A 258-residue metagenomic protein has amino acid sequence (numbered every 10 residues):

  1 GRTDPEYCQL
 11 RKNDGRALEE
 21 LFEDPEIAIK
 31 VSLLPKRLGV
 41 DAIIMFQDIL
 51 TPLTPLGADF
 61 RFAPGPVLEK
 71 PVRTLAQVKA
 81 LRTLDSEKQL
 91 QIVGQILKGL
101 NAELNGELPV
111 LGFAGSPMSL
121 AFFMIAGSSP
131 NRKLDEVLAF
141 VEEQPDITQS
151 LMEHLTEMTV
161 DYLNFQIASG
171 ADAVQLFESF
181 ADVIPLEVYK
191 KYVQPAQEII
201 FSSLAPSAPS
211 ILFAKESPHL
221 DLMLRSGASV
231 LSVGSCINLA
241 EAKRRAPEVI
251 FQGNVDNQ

Functional and structural regions predicted by a protein language model:
G1, D41-M45, V110-A114, V174-L176 (+3 more regions): Hydrophobic faces of well-ordered beta-strands that scaffold small-molecule active sites in alpha/beta enzyme cores
G1-F62, E198-I199: N-terminal basic, low-complexity leaders that serve as flexible interaction/assembly modules and, when applicable, as
P35-K36, L100, T159, Q166 (+4 more regions): Conserved, mostly hydrophobic/aromatic
L50-F60, F113-A139, F165-Y192: Active-site-proximal loop/short-helix segments that contain or immediately flank catalytic acid/base residue(s)
R61-Y162: Active-site-proximal, glycine-rich beta->alpha crossover segments in alpha/beta enzymes that shape flexible
P66-E69, D85-L108, L186-S210, R244-Q252: Alpha-helix-loop-beta-strand connector modules within alpha/beta enzyme cores
S202-Q258: Catalytic-face loop-and-helix region of soluble metabolic enzyme cores
